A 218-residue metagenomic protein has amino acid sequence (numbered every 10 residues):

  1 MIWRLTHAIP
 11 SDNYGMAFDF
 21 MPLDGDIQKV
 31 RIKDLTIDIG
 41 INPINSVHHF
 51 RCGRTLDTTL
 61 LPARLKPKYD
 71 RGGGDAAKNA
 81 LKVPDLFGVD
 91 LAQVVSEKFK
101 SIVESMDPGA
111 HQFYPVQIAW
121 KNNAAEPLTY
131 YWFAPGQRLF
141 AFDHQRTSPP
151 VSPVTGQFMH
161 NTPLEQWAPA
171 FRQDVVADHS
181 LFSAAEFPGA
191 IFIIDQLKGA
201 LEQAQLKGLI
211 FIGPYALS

Functional and structural regions predicted by a protein language model:
M1-S218: Phosphate/anion-contacting hairpin/loop surfaces
